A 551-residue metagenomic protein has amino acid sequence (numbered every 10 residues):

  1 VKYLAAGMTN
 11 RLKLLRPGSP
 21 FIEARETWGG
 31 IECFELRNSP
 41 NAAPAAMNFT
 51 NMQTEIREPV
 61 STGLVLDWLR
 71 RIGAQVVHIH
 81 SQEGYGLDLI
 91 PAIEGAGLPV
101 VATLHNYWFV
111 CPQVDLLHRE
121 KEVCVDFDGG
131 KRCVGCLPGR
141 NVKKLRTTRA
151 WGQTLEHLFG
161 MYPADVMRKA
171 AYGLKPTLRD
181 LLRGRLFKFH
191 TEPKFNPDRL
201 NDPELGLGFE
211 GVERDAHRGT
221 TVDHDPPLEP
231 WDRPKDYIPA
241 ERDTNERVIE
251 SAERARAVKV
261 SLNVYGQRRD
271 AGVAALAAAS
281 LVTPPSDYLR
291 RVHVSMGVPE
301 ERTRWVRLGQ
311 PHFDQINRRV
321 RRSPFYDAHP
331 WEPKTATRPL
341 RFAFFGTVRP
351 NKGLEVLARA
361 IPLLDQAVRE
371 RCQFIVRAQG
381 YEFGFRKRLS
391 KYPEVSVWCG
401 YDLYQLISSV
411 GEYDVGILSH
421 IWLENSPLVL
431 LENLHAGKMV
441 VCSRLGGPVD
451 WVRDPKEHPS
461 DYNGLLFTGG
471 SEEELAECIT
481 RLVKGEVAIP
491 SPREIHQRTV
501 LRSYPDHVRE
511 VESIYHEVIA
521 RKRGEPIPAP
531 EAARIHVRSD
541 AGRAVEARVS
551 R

Functional and structural regions predicted by a protein language model:
Y3-G73, G130-K131, G135-R247: A conserved catalytic-core segment of Leloir-type glycosyltransferases
H217-T220, D225, E229, P239-E241 (+3 more regions): Conserved donor-binding/catalytic core segment of Leloir-type glycosyltransferases
E332-T337, V449-R481: Change "using UDP/GDP/dTDP sugars" to "using nucleotide sugars
F383-S408: Nucleotide-activated donor-binding/catalytic signature segment of Leloir-type glycosyltransferases, i.e., the conserved
I407, N425, L430-H435, V449-D450: Short alpha-helical segment that forms part of, or immediately flanks, the ligand-binding pocket in carbohydrate-active
G411-N425, K438: Acidic donor-binding loop of glycosyltransferase active sites
V415, M439-C442, V449, R453: Short hydrophobic beta-strand element within catalytic cores of glycosyltransferases and related nucleotide-activated
V487-A520: A charged, aromatic-enriched C-terminal amphipathic alpha-helix characteristic of glycosyltransferases across folds
